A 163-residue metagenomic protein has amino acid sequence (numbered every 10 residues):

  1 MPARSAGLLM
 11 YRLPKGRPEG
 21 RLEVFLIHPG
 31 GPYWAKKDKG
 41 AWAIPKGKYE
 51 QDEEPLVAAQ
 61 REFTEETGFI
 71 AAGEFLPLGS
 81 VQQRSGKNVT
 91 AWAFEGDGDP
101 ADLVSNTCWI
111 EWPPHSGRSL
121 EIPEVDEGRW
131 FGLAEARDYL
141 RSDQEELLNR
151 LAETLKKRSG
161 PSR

Functional and structural regions predicted by a protein language model:
M1-I44, W92: N-terminal strand-loop-strand
P14-G16, G31-W34, E50-Q51, S85-G86 (+1 more regions): Short, charged/polar surface micro-motifs in flexible loops or helix N-caps
E19-G20, A101-T107, L140-S142: Short, charged, solvent-exposed linker or helix-capping segments at domain edges/interfaces that act as flexible hinges
I44-L78, G132: The catalytic Nudix box helix
S80-G117, R129, L151, L155: Active-site-adjacent beta-strand/loop module that shapes the phosphate/pyrophosphate-binding cleft
L120-D126: Non-DNA-binding regulatory cores of transcription-related proteins, predominantly C-terminal effector-binding
R129, L133-R163: Charged phosphate-binding loop/patch that engages nucleotide di/tri-phosphates or the phosphate backbone of nucleic
